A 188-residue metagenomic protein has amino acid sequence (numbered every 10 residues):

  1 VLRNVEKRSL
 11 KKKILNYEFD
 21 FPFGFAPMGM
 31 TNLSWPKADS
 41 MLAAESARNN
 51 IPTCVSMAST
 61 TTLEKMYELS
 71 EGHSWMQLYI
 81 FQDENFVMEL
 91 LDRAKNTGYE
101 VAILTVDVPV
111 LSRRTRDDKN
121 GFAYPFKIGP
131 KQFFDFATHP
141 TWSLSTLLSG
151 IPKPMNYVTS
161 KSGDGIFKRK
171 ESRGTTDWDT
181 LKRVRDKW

Functional and structural regions predicted by a protein language model:
V1-N16, P125-T176: An N-cap/entry alpha-helix motif that binds or orients negatively charged groups
V1-T105: N-terminal capping/small domains of soluble enzymes
K65-E68, E89, N120, D135 (+2 more regions): Charged/polar, solvent-exposed surface patches and flexible loops
V106-V110: Glycine-rich beta-alpha junction loops
L111-I128: Glycine/aspartate-rich loop-and-adjacent alpha/beta segment that forms the canonical ThDP
T176-W188: Conserved, well-ordered alpha-helix/loop/beta-strand core segments that scaffold catalytic motifs
